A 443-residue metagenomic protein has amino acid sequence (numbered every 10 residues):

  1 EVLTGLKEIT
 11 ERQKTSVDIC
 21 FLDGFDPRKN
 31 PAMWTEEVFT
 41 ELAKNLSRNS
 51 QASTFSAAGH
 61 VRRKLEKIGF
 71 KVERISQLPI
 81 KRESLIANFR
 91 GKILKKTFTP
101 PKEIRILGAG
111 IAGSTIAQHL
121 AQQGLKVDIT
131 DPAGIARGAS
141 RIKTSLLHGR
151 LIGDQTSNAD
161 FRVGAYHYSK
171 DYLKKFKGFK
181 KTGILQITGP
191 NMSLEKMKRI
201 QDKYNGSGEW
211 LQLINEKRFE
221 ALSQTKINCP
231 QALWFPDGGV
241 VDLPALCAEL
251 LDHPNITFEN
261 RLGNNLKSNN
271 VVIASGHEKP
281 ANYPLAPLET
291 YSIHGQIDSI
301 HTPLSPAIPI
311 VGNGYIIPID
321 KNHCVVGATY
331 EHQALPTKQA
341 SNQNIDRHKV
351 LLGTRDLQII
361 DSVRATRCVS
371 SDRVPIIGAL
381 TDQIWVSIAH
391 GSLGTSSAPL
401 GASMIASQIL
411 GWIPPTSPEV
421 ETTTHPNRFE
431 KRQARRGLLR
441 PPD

Functional and structural regions predicted by a protein language model:
E1-E11: S-adenosyl-L-methionine
T35-R48: A short glycine-rich, Lys/Arg-flanked "PGG" loop and its adjoining helix->strand segment in the class I
S53, D154-A165, I187-E195, A232-E249 (+2 more regions): Short beta-strand to alpha-helix junction loop
S84-I86, K92-Q123, P132, S140-L146 (+4 more regions): Active-site substrate-recognition segment that forms the wall of the catalytic cavity or substrate channel
T144-L222: Dinucleotide-binding Rossmann-like beta1-alpha1 core, especially the glycine-rich loop that anchors the ADP
G153-D154, G178-Q186, S207-E249, T329-H332 (+2 more regions): Helix-loop-beta segment of a Rossmann-like dinucleotide-binding subdomain
A232-N264, N270, A274-S275, K279: Helical element adjacent to the flavin cofactor pocket in flavoenzyme catalytic cores
L357-D443: C-terminal catalytic lobe of FAD-dependent flavoproteins
